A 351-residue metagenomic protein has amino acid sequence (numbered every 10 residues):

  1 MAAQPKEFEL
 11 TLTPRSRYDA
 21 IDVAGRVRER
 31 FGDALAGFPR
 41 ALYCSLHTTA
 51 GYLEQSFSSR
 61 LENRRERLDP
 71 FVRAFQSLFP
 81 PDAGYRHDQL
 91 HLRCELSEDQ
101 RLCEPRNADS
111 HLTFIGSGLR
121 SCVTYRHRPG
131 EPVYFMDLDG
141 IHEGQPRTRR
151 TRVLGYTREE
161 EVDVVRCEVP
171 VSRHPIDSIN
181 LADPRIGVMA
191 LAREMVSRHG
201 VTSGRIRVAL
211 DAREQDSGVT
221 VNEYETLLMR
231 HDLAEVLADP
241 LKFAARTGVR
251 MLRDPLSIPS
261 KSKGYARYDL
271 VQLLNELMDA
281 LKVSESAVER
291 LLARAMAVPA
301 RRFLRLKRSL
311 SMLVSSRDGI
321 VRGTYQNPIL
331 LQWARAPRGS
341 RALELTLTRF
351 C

Functional and structural regions predicted by a protein language model:
A2-C351: Active-site histidine-anchored catalytic micro-motif
